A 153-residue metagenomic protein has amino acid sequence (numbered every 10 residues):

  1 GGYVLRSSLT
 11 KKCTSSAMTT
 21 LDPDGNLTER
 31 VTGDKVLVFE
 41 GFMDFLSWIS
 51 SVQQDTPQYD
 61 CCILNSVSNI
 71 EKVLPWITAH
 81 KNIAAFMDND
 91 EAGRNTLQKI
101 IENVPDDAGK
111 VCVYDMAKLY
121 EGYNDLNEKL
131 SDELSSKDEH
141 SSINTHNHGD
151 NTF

Functional and structural regions predicted by a protein language model:
G1-W76: Phosphate-handling DNA/RNA-contact segment within nucleic-acid enzymes
D34, S50-F153: TOPRIM fold recognition
